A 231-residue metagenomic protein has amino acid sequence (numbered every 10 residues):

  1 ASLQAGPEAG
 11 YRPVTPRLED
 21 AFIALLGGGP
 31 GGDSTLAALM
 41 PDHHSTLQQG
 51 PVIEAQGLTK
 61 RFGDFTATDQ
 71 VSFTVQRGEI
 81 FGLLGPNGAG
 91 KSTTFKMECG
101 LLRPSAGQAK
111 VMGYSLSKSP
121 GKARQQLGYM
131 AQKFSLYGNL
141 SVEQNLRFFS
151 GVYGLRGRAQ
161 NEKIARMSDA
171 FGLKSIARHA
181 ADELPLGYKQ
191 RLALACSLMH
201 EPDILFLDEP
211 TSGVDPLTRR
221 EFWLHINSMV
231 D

Functional and structural regions predicted by a protein language model:
A1-S2: N-terminal accessory interaction module
G6-G10, V14-K60: ABC-family P-loop ATPase nucleotide-binding domain
I53-D231: ABC transporter nucleotide-binding domains
